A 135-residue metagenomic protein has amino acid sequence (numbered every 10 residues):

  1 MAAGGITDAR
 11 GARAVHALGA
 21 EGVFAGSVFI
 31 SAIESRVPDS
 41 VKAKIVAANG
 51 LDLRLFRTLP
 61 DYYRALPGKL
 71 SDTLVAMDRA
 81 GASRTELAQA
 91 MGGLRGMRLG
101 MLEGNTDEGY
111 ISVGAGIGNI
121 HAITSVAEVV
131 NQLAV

Functional and structural regions predicted by a protein language model:
M1, I6-V135: Conserved active-site-proximal phosphate/metal-binding subdomains
